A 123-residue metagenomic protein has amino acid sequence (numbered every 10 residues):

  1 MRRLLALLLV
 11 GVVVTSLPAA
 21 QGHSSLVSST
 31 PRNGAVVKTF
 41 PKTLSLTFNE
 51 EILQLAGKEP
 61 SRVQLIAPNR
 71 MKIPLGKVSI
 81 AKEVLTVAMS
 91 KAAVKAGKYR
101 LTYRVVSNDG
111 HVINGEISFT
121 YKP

Functional and structural regions predicted by a protein language model:
M1-L7: Bacterial N-terminal signal peptides that target proteins for export
L7-S16: Bacterial N-terminal signal peptides
Q21-F40: N-terminal edge beta-strand
K42-I73: Short, surface-exposed alpha-helix to beta-strand junction/turn motifs within ectodomains of secreted and cell-envelope
K91, T102-S118: Short, exposed beta-strand-loop hairpins at the edges of beta-sheets in extracellular/periplasmic proteins
A92-A96: Surface-exposed, short loops/turns at beta-strand junctions within beta-sandwich domains
K98-R100: Short, conserved beta-strand segments of beta-strand-rich sandwich/propeller modules, principally
Y121-P123: Interdomain boundary/hinge segments at the C-termini of tandem beta-sandwich modules
